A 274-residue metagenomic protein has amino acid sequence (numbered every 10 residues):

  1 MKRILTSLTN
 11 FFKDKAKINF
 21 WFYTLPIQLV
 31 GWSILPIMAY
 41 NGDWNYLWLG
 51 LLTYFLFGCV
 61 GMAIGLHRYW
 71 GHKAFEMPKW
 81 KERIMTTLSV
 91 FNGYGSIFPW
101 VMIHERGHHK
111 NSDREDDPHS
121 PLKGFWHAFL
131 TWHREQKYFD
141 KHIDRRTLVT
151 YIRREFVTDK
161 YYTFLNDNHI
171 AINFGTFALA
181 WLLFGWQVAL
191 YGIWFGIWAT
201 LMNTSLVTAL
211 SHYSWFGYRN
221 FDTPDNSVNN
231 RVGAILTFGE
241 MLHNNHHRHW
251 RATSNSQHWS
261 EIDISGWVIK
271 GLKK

Functional and structural regions predicted by a protein language model:
M1-L206, L210, R251-K274: Non-catalytic, topology-defining segments of multipass membrane proteins
H104, N244-H247: Acidic active-site catalytic centers that drive phospho-/nucleotidyl reactions and related ester hydrolyses
Y151-K160, G217-L242, H249: Active-site-proximal inter-transmembrane loops
H212-S214: Membrane-interfacial segments at transmembrane helix termini in multi-pass membrane proteins
